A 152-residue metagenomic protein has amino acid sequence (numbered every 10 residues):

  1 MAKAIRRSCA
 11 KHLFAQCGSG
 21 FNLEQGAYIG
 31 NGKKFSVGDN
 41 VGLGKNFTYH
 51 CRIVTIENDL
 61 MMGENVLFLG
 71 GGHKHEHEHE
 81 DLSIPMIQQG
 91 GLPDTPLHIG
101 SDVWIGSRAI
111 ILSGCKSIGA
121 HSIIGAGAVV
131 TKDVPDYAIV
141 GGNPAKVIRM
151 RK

Functional and structural regions predicted by a protein language model:
M1-Y28: Extended, small-residue-rich solenoid/repeat segments and analogous flexible loops that form exposed scaffolds
C17-G18, A138, G142: Secondary-structure boundary/capping signal
A27-V37, G42-I118, N143-P144, R151-K152: Flexible, glycine/small-residue-enriched loop-and-beta-strand segment within the central core of proteins
I111-I139: C-terminal/domain-terminus segments
V129, P144-V147: Conserved switch/coupling elements of ABC/ABC-like ATPase nucleotide-binding domains
V134, M150-R151: Short beta-strand->loop
